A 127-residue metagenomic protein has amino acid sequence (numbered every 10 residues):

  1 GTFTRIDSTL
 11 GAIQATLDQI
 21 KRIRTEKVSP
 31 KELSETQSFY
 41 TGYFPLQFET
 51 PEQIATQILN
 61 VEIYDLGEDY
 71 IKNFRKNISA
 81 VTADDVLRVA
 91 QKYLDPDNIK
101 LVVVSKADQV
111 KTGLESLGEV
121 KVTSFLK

Functional and structural regions predicted by a protein language model:
G1-T25, P30-A80, P96-V104: M16 family metallopeptidases and their MPP-like homologs
D84, R88-K127: Proteolytic maturation boundary segments
